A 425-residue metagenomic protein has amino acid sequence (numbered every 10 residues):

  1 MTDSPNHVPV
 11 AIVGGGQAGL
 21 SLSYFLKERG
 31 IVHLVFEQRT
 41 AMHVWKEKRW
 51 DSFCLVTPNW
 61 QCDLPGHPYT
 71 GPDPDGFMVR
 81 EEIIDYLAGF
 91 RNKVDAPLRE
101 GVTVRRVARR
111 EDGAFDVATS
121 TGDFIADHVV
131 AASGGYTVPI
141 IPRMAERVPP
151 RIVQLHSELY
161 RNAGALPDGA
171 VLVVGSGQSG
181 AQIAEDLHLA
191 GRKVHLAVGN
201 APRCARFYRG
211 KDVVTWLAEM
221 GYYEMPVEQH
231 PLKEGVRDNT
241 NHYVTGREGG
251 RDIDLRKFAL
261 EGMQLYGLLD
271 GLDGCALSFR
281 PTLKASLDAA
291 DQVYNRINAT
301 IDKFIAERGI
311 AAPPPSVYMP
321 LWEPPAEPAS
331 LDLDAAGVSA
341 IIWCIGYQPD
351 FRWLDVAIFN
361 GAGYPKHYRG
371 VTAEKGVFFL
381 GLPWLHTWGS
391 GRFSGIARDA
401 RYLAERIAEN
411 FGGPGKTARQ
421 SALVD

Functional and structural regions predicted by a protein language model:
T2-G15, L20-V44, M78-D425: Flavin (primarily FAD) cofactor-binding/catalytic cores of flavoenzymes
K48-P74, V213-H230: N-terminal glycine-rich dinucleotide-binding loop that anchors FAD/FMN and/or NAD(P) in oxidoreductases
